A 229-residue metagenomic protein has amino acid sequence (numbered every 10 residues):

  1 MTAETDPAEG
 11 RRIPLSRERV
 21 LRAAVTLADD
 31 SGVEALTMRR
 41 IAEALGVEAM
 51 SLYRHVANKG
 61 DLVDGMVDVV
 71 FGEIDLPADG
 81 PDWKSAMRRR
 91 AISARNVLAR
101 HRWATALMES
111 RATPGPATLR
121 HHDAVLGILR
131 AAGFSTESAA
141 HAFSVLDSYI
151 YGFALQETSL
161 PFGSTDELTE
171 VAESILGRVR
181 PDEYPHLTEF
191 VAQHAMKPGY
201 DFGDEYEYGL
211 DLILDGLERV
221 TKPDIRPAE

Functional and structural regions predicted by a protein language model:
M1-L15, D75, P185-H194, I225-E229: N-terminal intrinsically disordered/low-complexity leader segments
M1-V47, V56-D64: Basic, helix-initiating cap at the start of DNA-binding domains
R19-T26, S31, D61-L76, A86-N96 (+2 more regions): Alpha-helical structural segments
H55-V56, A142: Residues in the recognition helix of alpha-helical DNA-binding motifs
D75-R120, T136-A139: Hydrophobic alpha-helical connector segments
H121-V145, Y149, F153-L176, F190 (+2 more regions): Hydrophobic alpha-helical bundle segments that form small-molecule/ligand-binding pockets
M196-E229: Transmembrane-helix exit segments and adjacent C-terminal regions of multi-pass membrane proteins
